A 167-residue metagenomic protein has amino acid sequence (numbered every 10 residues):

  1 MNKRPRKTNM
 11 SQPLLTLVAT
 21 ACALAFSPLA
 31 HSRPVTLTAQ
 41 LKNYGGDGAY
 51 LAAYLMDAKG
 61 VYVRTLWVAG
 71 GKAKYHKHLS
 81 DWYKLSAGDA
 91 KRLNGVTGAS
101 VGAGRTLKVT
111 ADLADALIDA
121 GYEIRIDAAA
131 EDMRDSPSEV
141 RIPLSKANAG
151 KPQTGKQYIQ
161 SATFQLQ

Functional and structural regions predicted by a protein language model:
N2-V18: Bacterial N-terminal signal peptides that target proteins for export
A30-S32: Boundary at the C-terminal end of the N-terminal hydrophobic targeting segment
P34, G48-A52, G121-E123: Exposed beta-strand and adjacent loop surfaces of beta-rich binding modules that mediate intermolecular recognition
P34-G45: Short amphipathic, basic-aromatic surface patches that mediate peripheral association with negatively charged
A52-M56, W67, R125-D127: Beta-strand signatures of extracellular beta-sandwich domains
A58-A120: Structured domain cores in non-transmembrane regions
L113, D119-E123, A128-Q167: Glycine-rich, aromatic-bearing surface loops/beta-hairpins
